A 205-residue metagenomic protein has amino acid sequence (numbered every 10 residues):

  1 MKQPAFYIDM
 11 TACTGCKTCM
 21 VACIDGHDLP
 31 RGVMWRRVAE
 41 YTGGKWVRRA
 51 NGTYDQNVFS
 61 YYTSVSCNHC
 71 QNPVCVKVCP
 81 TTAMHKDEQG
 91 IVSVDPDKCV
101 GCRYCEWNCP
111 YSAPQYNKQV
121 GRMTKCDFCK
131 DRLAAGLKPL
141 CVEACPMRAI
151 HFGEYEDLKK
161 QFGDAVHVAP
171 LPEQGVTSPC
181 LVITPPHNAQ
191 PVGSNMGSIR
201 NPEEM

Functional and structural regions predicted by a protein language model:
M1-M205: Non-ligating segments of multi-cofactor redox enzymes
